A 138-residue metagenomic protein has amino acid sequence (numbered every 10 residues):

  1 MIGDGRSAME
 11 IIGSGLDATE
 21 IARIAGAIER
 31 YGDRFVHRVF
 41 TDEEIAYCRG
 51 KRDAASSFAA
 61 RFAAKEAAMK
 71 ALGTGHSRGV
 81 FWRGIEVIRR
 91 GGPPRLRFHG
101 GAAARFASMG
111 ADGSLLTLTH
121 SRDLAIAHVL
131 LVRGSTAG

Functional and structural regions predicted by a protein language model:
I2-G138: Core catalytic alpha/beta fold that binds nucleotide/phospho-ligands
